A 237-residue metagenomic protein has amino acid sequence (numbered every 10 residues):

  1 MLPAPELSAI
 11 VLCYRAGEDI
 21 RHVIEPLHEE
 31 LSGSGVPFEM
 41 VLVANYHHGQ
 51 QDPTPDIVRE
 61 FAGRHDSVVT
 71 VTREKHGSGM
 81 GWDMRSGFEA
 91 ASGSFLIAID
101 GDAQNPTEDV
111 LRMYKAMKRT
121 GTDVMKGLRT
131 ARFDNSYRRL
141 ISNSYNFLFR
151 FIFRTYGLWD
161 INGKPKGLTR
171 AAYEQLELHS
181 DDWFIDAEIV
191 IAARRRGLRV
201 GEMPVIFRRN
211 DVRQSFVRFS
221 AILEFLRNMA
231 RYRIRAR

Functional and structural regions predicted by a protein language model:
M1-L7, G33, T155, L178-R237: Hydrophobic helical membrane-anchoring modules
S8-V11, V41-L42: Short hydrophobic beta-strand elements that form part of the catalytic alpha/beta core underpinning NDP-sugar/donor
A16-I20, Q50, P106: Donor nucleotide-sugar binding loop of glycosyltransferases
A16-L31: Short, well-formed alpha-helical segments that are part of the catalytic scaffolds of diverse glycosyltransferases
L27-V71: Acidic donor-binding segment of Leloir-type glycosyltransferases
E74-A90, T107-W183, N210-S220, F225: Acceptor/aglycone-binding surface of glycosyltransferases and processive sugar-polymer synthases
L96: Short aromatic/hydrophobic "clamp" motif used to bind/position activated sugar donors
D100-Q104: The conserved acidic donor/metal-binding loop of glycosyltransferases
